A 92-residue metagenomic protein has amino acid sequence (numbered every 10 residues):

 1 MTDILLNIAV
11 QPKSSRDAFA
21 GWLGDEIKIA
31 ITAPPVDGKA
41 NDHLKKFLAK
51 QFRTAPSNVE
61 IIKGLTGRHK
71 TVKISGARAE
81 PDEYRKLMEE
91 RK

Functional and structural regions predicted by a protein language model:
M1-K46, T54-P56, E60-T66, K70-K92: Contiguous, often N-terminal, cationic amphipathic patches that form binding interfaces
A49: The alpha-helix within a helix-turn-helix
